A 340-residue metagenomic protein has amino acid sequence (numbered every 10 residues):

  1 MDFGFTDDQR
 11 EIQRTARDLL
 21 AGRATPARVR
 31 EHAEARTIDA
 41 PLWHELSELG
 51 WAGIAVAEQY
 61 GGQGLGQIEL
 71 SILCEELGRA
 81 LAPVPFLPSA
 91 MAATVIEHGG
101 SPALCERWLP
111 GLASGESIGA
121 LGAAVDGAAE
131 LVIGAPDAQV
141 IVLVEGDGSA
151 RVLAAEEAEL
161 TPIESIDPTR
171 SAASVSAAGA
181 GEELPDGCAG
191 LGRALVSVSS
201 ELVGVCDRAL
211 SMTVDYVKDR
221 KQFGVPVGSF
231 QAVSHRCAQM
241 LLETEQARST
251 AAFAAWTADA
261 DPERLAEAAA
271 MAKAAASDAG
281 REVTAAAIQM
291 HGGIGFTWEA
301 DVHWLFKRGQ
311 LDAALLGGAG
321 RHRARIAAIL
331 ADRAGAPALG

Functional and structural regions predicted by a protein language model:
M1-A80, G115, G192-G340: Alpha-helical interface subdomain recognition
E31-A33, C74-E75, E97-S101, L121-A123 (+3 more regions): A short linear-motif detector with a strong N-terminal bias
A80-P88: Short, flexible active-site-proximal loops enriched in glycine and acidic residues
A82, T94, P102-D215, V225 (+2 more regions): FAD-binding core of flavoproteins
M91-G100, A328: Helix-loop "lid/cap" segments that line or gate small-molecule binding pockets
